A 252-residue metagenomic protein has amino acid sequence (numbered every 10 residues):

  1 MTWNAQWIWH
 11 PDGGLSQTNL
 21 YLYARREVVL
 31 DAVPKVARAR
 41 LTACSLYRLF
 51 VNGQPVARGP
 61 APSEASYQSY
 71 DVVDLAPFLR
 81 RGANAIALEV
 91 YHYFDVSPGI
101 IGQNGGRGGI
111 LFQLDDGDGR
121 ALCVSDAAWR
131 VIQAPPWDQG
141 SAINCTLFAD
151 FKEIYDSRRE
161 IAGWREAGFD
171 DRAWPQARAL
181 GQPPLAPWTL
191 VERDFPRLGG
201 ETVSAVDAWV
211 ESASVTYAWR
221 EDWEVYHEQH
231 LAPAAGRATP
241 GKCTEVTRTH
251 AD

Functional and structural regions predicted by a protein language model:
M1-R26: Non-catalytic, glycine-rich low-complexity segments
T2, E27-R38, S45, F50 (+6 more regions): Gly/Pro-rich turn-and-neighbor structural signature
Q6, A37, W174-A177: Generic beta-strand hydrophobic packing signal
D12-G14, A24-G163: Accessory beta-strand-rich segments of carbohydrate-active enzymes
T18-L20, L41, A251: A short catalytic or substrate-binding loop motif that flags glycine-/basic-rich loops and adjacent residues that bind
Y21, L111, D171: A residue-level signal for beta-strand positions that form part of recognition/binding surfaces within mature
R120-D252: Activation corresponds to long, low-complexity, non-globular regions
